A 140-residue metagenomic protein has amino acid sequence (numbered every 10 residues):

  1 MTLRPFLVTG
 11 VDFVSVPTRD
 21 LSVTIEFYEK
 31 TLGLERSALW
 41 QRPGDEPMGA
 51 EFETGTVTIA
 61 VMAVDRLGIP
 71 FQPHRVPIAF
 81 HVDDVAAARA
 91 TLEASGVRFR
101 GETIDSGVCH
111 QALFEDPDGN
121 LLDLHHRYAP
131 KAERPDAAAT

Functional and structural regions predicted by a protein language model:
M1-I25, V76-I78, Y128-T140: N-terminal beta-strand motif that seeds the catalytic metal site of vicinal oxygen chelate
F6-T9, S15-T58: Core segments of cupin and vicinal oxygen chelate
T18-S22, I78-L121: Vicinal oxygen chelate
A38, D105, L124-K131: Short beta->alpha transition motifs characteristic of CBS
E46-M48, H74, V108: Exposed loop/turn and edge beta-strand positions of beta-sandwich/beta-sheet ligand-binding modules
E51-G55, F114-P117, R127: Active-site beta-strand termini and strand-to-loop segments that position acidic
A60-M62, L113, D123-H125: Conserved beta-strand in the GNAT
